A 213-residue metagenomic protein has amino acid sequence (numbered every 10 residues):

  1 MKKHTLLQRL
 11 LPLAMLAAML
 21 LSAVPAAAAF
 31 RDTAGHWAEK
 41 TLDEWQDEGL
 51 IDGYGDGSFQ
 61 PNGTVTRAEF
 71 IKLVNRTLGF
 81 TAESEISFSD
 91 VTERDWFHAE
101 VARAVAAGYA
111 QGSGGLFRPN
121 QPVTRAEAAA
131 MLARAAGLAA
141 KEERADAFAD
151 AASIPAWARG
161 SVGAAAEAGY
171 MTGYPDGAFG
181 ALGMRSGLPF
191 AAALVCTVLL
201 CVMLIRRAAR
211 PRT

Functional and structural regions predicted by a protein language model:
K2-E39, D47, I51-A99, A106-A126 (+3 more regions): Feature responds to low-complexity, polar/acidic, surface-exposed segments characteristic of secreted/exported proteins
E44-W45, A104, A165: PEST-like intrinsically disordered low-complexity regions enriched in serine, proline, threonine and acidic/polar
L200-T213: C-terminal membrane-anchoring or membrane-association module
